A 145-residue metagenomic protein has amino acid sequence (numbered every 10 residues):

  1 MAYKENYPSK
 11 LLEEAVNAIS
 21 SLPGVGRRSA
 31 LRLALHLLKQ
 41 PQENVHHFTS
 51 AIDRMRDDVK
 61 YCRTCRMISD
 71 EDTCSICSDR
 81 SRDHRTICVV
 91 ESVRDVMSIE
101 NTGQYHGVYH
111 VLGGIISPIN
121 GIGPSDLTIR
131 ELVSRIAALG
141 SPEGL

Functional and structural regions predicted by a protein language model:
M1-Y7, A18, R135-G140: Post-transcriptional modification and biogenesis factors for structured RNAs of the translation apparatus
Y3-E13, S21, A34-I87, S92-V96: Cys/His-rich Zn2+-binding cysteine-cluster or related metal-binding knuckle/ribbon modules and their
V16, S20-P23, D53-R56, G103-Q104 (+1 more regions): Generic secondary-structure transition motif, activating predominantly at the C-termini of alpha-helices
V16, T49-I52, V133-I136: A generic alpha-helix structural signal
V16, V59, E71, D126-V133: Short, well-ordered alpha-helical scaffold segments within catalytic/effector domains
I19, L35-H36, I68, Y109-G113 (+1 more regions): Broad hydrophobic/π-residue packing in well-ordered secondary structure
A30, D79-G144: Extended interfacial segments that mediate partner engagement and assembly in macromolecular machines
